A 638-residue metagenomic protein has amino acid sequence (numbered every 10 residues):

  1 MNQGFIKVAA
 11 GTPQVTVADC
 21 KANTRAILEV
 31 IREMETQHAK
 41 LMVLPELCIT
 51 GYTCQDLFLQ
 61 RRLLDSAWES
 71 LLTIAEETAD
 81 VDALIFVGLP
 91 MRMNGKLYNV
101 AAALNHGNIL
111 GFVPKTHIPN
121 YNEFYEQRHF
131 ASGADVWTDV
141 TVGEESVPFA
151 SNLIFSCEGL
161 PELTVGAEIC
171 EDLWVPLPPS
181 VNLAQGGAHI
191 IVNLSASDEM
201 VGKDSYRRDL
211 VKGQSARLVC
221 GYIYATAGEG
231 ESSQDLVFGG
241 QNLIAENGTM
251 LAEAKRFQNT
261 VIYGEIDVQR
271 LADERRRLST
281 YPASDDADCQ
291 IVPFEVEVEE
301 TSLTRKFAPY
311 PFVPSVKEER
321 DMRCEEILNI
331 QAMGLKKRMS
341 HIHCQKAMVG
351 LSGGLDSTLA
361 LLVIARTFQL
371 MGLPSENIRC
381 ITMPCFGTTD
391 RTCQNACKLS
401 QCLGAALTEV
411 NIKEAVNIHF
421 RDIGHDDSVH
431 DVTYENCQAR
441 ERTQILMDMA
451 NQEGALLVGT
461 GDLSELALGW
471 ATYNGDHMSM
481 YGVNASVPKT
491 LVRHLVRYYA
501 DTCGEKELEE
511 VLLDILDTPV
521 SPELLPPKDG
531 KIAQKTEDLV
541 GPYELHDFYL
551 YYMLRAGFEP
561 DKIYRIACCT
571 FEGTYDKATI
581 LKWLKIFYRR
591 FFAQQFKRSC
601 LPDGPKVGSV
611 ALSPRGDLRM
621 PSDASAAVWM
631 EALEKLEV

Functional and structural regions predicted by a protein language model:
M1-G350, R366-S375, L407: Enzyme catalytic cores with a strong preference for nitrogen-chemistry domains
A18, N23, P161-L163, V219-C220 (+5 more regions): ATP/NTP-dependent adenylation/nucleotidyl-transfer catalytic domains that generate, transfer, or process NMP-activated
